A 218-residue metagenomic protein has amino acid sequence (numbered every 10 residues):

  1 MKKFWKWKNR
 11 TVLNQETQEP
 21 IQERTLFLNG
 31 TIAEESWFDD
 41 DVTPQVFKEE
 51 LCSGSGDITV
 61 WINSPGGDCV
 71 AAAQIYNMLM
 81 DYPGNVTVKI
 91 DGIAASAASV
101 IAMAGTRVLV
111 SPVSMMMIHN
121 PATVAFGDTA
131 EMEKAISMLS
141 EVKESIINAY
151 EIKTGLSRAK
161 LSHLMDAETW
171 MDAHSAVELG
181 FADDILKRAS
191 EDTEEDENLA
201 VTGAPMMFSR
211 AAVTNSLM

Functional and structural regions predicted by a protein language model:
M1-A97, G105-M218: N-terminal organellar transit peptides
